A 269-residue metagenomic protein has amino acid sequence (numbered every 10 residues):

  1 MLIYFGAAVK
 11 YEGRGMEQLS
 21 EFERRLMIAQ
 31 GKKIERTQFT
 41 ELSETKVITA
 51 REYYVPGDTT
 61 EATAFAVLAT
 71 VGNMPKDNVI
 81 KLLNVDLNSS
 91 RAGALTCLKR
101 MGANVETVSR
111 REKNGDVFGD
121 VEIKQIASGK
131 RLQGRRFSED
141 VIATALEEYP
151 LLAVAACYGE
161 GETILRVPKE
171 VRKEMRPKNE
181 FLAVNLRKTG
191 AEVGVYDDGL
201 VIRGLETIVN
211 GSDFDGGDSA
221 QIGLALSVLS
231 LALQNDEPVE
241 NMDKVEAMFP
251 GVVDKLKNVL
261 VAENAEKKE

Functional and structural regions predicted by a protein language model:
M1-E269: Short, structured segments at the rim of ligand-binding sites
